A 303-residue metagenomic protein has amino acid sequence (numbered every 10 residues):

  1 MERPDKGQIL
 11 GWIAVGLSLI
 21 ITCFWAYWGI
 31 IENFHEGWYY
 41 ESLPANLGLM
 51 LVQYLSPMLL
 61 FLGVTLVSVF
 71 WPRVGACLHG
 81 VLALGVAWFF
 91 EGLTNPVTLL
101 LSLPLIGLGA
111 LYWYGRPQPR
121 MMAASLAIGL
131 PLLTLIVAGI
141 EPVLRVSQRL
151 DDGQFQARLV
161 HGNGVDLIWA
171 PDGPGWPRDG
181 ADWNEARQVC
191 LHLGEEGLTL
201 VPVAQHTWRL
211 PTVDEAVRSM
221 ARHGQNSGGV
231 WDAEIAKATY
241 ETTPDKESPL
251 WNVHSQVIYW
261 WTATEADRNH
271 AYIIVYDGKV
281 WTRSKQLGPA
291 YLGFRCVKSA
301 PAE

Functional and structural regions predicted by a protein language model:
I21-Y27, G80-E91, L132-I140: Aromatic-anchored segments of alpha-helical transmembrane domains
T65-L78, Y114-M121: Membrane-helix interface "capping/anchor" motifs
V74-V86, A124-G129: Central hydrophobic cores of alpha-helical transmembrane segments in multi-pass integral membrane proteins
L103-G129: Cytosolic-side transmembrane helix boundary signature
P119-R145: Internal/C-terminal transmembrane anchor helices
V143-W208, G293, V297: Extracellular adhesion/carbohydrate-recognition regions
R187, L191, E195-H206, V213-Y272: An exposed tryptophan-centered "aromatic clamp" motif
Y259-W261, T282-E303: Short, structured beta-strand segments at or near domain termini in extracellular proteins/domains
